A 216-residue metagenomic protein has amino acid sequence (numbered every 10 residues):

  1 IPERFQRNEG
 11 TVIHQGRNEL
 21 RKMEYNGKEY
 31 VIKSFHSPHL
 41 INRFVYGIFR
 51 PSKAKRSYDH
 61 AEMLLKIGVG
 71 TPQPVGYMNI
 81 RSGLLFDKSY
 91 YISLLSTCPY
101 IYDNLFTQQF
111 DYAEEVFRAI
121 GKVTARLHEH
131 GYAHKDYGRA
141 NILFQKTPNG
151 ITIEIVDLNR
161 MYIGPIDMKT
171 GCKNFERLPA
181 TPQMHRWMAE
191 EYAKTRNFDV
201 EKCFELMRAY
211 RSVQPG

Functional and structural regions predicted by a protein language model:
I1-Y100, K122-H130, H134: Conserved ATP-binding subdomain of kinase catalytic cores across diverse folds
E29-V31, G150-I153: Short, mixed charged/polar active-site loops that provide acid/base catalysis or chelate metal/phosphate cofactors
R56, A119, M184: Charged catalytic carboxylate motif
I101-F110: AlphaC helix of the protein kinase catalytic domain
Y112-V123: Conserved alphaE helix
Y137-F144: Hydrophobic residue at the +6 position relative to the catalytic HRD Asp in the kinase catalytic loop
F144-G150: Activation-loop N-terminal segment of eukaryotic-like protein kinases
I151-G216: C-lobe/activation-segment region of protein kinase-like
